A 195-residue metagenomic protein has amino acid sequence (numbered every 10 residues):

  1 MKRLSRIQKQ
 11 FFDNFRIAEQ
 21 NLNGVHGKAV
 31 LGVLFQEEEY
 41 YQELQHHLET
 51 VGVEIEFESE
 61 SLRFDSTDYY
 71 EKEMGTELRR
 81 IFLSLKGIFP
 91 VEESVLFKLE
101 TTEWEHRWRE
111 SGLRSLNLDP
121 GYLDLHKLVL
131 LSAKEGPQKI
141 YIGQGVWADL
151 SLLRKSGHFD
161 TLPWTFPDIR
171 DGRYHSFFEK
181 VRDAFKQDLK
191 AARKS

Functional and structural regions predicted by a protein language model:
K2-G32, E37, Y41-H47, V51-Y69 (+3 more regions): Long, contiguous binding/interaction regions
